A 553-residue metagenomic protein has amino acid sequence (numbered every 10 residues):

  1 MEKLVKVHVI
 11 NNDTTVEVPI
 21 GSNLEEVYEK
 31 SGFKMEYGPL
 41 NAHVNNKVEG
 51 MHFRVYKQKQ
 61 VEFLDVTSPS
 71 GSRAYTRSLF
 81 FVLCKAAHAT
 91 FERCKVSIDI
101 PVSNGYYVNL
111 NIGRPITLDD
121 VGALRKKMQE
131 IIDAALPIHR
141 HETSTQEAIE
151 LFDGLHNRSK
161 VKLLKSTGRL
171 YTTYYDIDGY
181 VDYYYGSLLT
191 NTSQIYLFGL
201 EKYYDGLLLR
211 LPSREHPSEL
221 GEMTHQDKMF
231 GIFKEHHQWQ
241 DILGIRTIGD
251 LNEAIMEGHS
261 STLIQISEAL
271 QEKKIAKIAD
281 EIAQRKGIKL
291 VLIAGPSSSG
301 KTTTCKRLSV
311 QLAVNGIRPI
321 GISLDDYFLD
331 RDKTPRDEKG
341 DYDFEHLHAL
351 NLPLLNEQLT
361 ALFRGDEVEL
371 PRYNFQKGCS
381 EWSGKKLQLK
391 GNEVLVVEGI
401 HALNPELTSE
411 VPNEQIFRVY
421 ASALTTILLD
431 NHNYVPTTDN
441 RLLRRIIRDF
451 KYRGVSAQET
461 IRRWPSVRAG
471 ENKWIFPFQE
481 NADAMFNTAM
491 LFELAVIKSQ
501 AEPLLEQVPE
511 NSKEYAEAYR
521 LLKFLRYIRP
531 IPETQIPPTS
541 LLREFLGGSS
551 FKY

Functional and structural regions predicted by a protein language model:
G38, F53-Y56, Q60-R73, A86 (+3 more regions): Auxiliary tRNA-acceptor-end handling modules of aminoacyl-tRNA synthetases
K286, T408-Y553: Conserved NTP phosphate-binding and transfer environment spanning the P-loop NTPase/kinase superfamily
V291-I293: Hydrophobic anchor at the beta1->P-loop junction of P-loop NTPases
K301: Conserved lysine of the Walker
T304, L308: Hydrophobic positions on the alpha1 helix immediately C-terminal to the Walker A/P-loop
V310-I320: Post-Walker A helix-loop "phosphate-sensing" segment adjacent to the P-loop in P-loop NTPases
I320, L329, K333-Q376: Conserved nucleotide-sensing/catalytic segment adjacent to the nucleotide-binding pocket in NTP-handling enzymes
N356-E414, W464-F478: Glycine-rich phosphate-binding loop used to anchor ATP phosphates in small-molecule kinases, encompassing both
